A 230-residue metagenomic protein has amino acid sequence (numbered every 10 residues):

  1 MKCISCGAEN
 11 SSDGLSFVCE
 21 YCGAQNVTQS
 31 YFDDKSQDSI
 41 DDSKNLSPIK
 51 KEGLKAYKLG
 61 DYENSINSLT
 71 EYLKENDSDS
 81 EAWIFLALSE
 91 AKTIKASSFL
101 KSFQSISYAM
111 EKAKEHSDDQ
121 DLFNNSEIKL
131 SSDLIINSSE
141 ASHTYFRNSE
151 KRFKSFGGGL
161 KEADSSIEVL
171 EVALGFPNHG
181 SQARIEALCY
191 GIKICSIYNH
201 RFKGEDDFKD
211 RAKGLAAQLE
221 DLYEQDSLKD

Functional and structural regions predicted by a protein language model:
C3-C6, C19-C22: Short cysteine-rich clusters marking metal-coordination/redox-active sites
G23-D33: Short Cys/His-rich micro-motifs in 6-15 aa windows
S39, I66, L73-K74, E90 (+8 more regions): A conserved position within tetratricopeptide repeats
K44-E71: Alpha-helical segment of the N-proximal tetratricopeptide repeat
E63-L100, P177-I185: Short, charge-rich amphipathic alpha-helical segments embedded in non-transmembrane helical bundles/solenoids
A87-S98, I135-L160, I192-K203, S227: Short coil/turn linking the two alpha-helices of tandem helical-hairpin repeats
S98-S117, S165-A173, F208-L219: Alpha-helical repeat scaffolds
